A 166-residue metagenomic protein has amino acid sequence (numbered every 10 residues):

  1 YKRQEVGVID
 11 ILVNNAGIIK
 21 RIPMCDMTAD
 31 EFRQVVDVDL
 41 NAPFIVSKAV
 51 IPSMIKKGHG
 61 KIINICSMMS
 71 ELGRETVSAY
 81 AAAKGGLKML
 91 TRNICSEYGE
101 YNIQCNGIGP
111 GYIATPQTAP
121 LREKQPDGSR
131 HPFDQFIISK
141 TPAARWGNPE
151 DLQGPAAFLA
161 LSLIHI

Functional and structural regions predicted by a protein language model:
Y1-Q4, I164-I166: Conserved small/polar residues in nucleotide/adenosyl-binding loops
I22-D26, L72-S78, E100-Y101, A144: Active-site loop immediately N-terminal to the catalytic Tyr-X3-Lys motif of short-chain dehydrogenase/reductase
P23-M24, E31-V36, I137: Substrate-binding pocket helix/loop in short-chain dehydrogenase/reductase
S47, A83, T91: Active-site helix of classical SDR
P52, S96-E100: Alpha-helical segment proximal to the catalytic Tyr-Lys
S67: Residue(s) in the substrate-gating loop at a strand-loop-helix junction that position the organic substrate next
G107, H131-I164: C-terminal helical subdomain
